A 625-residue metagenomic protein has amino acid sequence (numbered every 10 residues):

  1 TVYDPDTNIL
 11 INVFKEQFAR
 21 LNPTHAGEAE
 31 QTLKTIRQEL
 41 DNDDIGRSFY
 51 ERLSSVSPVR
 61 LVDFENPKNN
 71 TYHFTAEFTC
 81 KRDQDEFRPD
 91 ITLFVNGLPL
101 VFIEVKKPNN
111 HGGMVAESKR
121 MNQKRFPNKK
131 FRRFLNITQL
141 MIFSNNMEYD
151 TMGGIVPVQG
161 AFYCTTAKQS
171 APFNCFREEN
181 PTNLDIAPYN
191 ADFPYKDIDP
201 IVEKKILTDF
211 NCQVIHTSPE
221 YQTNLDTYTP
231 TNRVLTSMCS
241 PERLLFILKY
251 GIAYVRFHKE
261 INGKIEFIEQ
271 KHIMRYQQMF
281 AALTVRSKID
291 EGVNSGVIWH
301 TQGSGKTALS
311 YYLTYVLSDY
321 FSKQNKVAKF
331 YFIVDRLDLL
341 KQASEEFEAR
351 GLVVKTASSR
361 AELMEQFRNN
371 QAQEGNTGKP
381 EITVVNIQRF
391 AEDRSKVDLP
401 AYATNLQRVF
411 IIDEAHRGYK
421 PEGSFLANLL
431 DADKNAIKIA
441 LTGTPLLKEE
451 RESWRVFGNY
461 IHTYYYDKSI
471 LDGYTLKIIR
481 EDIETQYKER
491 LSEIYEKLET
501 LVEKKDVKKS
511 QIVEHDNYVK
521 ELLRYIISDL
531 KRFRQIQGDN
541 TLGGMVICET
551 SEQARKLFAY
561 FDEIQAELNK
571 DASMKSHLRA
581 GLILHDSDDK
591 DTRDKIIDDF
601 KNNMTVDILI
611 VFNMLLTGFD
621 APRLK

Functional and structural regions predicted by a protein language model:
T1-K329, D338, Q342-V353, G378 (+3 more regions): ATP-dependent helicase/translocase motor core
V95, D290-N294, N376-K379, S395-R408 (+3 more regions): Short basic/glycine-enriched coil/helix segment immediately N-terminal to the Walker B
V297, K329, S344, G351-E365 (+1 more regions): Conserved RecA-like helicase motor-core motifs
R350-S395: Inter-Walker segment of RecA-like/P-loop motor cores
G378, K509-V611: Conserved C-terminal RecA-like helicase domain
G378-E392, N602-T617: Conserved two-lobed SF2 helicase motor
A401-K438: SF2 helicase catalytic motif II
R451-T541, F558: Interdomain helical connector at the RecA1-RecA2 junction of SF1/SF2 helicase-like NTPases
